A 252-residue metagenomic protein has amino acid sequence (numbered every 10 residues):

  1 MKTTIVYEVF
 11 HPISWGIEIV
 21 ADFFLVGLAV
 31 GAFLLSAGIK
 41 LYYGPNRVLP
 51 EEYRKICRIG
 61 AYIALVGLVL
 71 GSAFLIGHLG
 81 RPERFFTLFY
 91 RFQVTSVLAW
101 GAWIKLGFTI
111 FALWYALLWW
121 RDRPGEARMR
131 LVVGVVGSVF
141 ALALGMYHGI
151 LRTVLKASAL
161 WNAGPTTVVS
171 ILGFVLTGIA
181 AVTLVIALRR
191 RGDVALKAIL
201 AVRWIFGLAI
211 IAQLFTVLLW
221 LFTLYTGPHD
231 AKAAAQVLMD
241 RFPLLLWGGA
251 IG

Functional and structural regions predicted by a protein language model:
M1-D22, G27-L28: N-terminal regions that are enriched for targeting/export leaders and immediately downstream pro/stem segments
M1-T4, R81-T87, L224-K232: Peri-membrane helix termini and adjoining interfacial loops of integral membrane proteins
T4-H11, S36, I150-T153: Membrane-embedded alpha-helical segments in integral membrane proteins
E8-F10, L88-R91, A231-D240: Juxtamembrane membrane-water interface segments that cap and precede transmembrane helices
I13, E18-F23, W100-A102, P243-G248: Solvent-exposed loop and edge beta-strand segments that line ligand/cofactor-binding and catalytic clefts
W15, T95, W161-G164: Acidic/His metal-coordination segments adjacent to aromatic residues that form catalytic metal sites in metalloenzymes
F23-L28, G44-R47, E51-E52, C57 (+1 more regions): Long, contiguous internal "core" modules enriched in hydrophobic/ aromatic residues
V26-I104, F111: Membrane helical hairpin/interfacial module
